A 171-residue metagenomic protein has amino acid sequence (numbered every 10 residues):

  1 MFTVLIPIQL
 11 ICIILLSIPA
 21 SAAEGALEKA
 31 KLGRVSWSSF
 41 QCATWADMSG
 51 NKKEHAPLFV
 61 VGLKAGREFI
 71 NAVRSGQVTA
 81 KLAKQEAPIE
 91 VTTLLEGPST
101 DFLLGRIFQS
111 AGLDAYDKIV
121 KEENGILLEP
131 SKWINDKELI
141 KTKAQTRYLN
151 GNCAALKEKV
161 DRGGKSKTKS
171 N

Functional and structural regions predicted by a protein language model:
V4-S17: Bacterial N-terminal signal peptides
A20-K31, I126-W133: Short amphipathic alpha-helical segments and their helix-coil junctions
A23-E54: Immediate post-signal-peptide N-terminus of mature secreted/exported proteins
D47-K81: N-terminal, post-signal-peptide region of Sec/Tat-exported proteins
R67-N171: Compact alpha-helical subdomains of small soluble proteins
